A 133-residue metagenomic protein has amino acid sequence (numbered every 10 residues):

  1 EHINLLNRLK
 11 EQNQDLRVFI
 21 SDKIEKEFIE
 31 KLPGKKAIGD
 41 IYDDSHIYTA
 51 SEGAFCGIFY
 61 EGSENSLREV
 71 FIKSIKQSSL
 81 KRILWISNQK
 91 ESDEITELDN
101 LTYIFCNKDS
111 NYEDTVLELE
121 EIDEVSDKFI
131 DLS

Functional and structural regions predicted by a protein language model:
E1-D15: N-terminal Rossmann NAD(P)H-binding glycine-rich loop of SDR-like oxidoreductase domains
I3, I41-D44, N65-E69: Structural motif corresponding to alpha-helix initiation and N-cap regions
D15-F19, C56, L67-D109: Conserved Rossmann-fold NAD(P)-dependent oxidoreductase catalytic core, especially the SDR/UDP-sugar
F19-K23, I41: N-terminal Rossmann-fold cofactor-binding loop
E25-L32, T49, S92-L98: Short loop/helix-cap segments at secondary-structure boundaries that form the rim of catalytic
K31-F55: Conserved Rossmann-fold cofactor-binding substructure of NAD(P)-dependent oxidoreductases
E61: Glycine-rich, N-terminal phosphate-binding loop of Rossmann-like dinucleotide-binding domains
T96-S133: Conserved beta-loop-beta element that borders a ligand/cofactor-binding pocket
